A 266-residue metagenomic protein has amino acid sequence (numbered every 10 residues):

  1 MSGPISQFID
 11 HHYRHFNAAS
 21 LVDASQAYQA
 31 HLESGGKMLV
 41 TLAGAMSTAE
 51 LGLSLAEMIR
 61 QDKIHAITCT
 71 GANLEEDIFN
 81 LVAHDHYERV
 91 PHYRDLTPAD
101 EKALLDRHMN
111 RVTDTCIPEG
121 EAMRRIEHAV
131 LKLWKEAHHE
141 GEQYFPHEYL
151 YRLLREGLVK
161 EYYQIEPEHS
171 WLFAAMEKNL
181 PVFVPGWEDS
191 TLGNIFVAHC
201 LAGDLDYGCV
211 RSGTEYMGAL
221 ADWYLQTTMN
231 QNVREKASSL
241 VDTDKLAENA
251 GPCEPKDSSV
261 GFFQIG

Functional and structural regions predicted by a protein language model:
M1-L42, S47-I265: Conserved catalytic alpha/beta core of Sir2/sirtuin-type deacylases, generalized to analogous enzyme cores that bind
